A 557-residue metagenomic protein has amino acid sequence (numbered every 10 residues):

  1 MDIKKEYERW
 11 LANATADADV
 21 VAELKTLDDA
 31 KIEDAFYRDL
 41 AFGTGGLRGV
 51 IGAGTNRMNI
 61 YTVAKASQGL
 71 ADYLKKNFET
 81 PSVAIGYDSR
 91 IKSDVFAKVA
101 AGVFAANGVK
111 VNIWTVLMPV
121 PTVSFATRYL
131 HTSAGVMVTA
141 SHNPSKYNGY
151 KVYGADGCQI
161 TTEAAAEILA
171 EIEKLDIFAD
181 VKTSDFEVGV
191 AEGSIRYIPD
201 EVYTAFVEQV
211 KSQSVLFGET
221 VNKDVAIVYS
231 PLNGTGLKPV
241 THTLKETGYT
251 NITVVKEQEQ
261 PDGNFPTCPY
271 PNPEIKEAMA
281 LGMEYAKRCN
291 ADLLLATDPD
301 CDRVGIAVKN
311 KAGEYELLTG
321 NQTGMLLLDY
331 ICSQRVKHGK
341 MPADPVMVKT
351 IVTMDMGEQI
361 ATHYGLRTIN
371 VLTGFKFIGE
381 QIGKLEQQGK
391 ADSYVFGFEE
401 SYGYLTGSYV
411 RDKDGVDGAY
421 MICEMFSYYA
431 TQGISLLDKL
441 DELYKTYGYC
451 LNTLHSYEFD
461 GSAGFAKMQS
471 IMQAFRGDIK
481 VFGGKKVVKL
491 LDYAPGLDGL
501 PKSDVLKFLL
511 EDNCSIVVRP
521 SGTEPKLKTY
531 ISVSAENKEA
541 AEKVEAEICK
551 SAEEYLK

Functional and structural regions predicted by a protein language model:
D2-A100, N107, V190, I195-D224 (+1 more regions): An N-terminal, well-structured beta->alpha segment
D29-F36, L40, N148-A280, A286: Gly/Ser/Thr-enriched, mixed-charge loops and adjacent short helices that form phosphate/oxyanion-binding elements
F36-N56, A140-S141, I227, P231-T243 (+4 more regions): Conserved phosphate/anionic-ligand binding catalytic regions in large, soluble enzymes, centered on
S82-D88, A226-Y229, L405, S532: Short glycine-rich or small-residue beta-strand-to-loop segments that form or flank ligand, phosphate, metal/Fe-S
A84-Y147, E246, T250-G305: N-terminal small/polar loop signature for handling phosphorylated ligands or for N-terminal nucleophile
V95-F104, Y147-Y153, D302-N321, G357-I360: Short Gly/Thr/Asp-enriched flexible loops that form oxyanion-binding sites at enzyme active sites
Y153-T183, N321-D344, K349-E358, S427: Glycine-rich phosphate-binding loop plus the immediately following alpha-helix
K287, A291-L293, E314-E316, Q334-R519 (+3 more regions): Phosphate-binding and adjacent anionic-ligand microenvironments
